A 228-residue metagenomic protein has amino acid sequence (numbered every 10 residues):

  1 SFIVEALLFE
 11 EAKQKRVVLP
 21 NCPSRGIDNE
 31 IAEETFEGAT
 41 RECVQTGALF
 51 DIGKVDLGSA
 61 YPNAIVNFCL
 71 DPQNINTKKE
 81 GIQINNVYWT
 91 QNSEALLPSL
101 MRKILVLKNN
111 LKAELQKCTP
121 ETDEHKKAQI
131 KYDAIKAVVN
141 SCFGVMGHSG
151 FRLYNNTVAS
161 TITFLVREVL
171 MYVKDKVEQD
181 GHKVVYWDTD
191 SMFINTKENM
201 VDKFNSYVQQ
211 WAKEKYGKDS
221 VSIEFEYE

Functional and structural regions predicted by a protein language model:
S1, N74, G181-T189, G217-D219: Short, glycine/acidic-rich hinge or "gate" loops at secondary-structure transitions that mediate conformational
S1-N67, K126-E168, Y172, Y186 (+1 more regions): Common nucleic-acid-contacting/processivity interface regions adjacent to the catalytic cores of nucleic-acid enzymes
V44, Q73, E80-W89, G147-R152 (+2 more regions): Short acidic (Asp/Glu) and glycine-rich catalytic loops that position anionic groups and cofactors
V55-Q91: Extended active-site and interfacial segments that coordinate phosphate-rich ligands in large catalytic machineries
Y88, A95-F151: Active-site cores of enzymes that catalyze phosphoryl transfer or operate on phosphate-rich substrates
L105, V166-K174, N205: Short, hydrophobic/amphipathic alpha-helical packing segments that form internal helix faces or helix-helix interfaces
K174-K176, D180-S206: Extended, well-ordered alpha-helical scaffold/bundle regions in very large, multi-domain proteins
N195-E228: C-terminal polymerase-core module
